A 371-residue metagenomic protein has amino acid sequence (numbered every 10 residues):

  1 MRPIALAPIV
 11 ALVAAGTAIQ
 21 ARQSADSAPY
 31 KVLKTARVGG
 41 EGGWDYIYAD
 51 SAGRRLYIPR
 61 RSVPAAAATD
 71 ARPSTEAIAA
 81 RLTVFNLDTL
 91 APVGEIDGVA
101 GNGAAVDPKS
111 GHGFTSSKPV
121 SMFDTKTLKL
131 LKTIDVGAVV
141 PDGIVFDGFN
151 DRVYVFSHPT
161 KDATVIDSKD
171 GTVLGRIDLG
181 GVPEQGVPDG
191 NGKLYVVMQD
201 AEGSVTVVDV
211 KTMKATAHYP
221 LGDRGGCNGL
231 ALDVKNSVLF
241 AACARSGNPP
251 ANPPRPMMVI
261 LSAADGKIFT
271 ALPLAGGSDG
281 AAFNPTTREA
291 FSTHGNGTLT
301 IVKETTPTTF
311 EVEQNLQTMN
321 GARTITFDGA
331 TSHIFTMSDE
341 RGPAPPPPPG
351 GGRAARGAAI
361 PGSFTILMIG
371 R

Functional and structural regions predicted by a protein language model:
A5-G16: Bacterial N-terminal signal peptides
G16-R371: Predominantly soluble domains enriched in secretory-pathway, periplasmic, or organellar proteins
